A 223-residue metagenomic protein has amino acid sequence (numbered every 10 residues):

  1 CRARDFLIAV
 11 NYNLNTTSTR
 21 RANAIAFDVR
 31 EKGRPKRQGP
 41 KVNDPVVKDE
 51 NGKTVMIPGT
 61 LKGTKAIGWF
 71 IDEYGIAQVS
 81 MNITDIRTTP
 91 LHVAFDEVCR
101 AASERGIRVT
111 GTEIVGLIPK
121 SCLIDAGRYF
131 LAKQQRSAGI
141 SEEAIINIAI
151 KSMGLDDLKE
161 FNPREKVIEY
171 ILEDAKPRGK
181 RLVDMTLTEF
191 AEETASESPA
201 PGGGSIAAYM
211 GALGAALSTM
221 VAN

Functional and structural regions predicted by a protein language model:
C1-E189, S196-E197: Long, contiguous binding/interaction regions
R2, M220-N223: Short, compositionally biased low-complexity segments
T194-V221: Conserved phosphate/anionic-ligand binding catalytic regions in large, soluble enzymes, centered on
